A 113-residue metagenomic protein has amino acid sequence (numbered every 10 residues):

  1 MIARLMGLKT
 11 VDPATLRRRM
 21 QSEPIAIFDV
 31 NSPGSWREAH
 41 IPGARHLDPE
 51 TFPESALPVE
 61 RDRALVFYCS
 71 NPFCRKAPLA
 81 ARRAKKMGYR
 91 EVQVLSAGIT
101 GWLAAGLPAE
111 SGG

Functional and structural regions predicted by a protein language model:
M1-E38, S111-G113: Flexible, polar/low-complexity N-terminal or interdomain linker segments that lie immediately upstream of folded
R18, P53-D62: Short amphipathic alpha-helix with an adjacent loop that forms part of the alpha/beta core around
W36-P42, A56-V59, W102: Short loop/helix-cap segments at secondary-structure boundaries that form the rim of catalytic
A44-P49, R90-V94: Short hydrophobic/aromatic-enriched beta-strand-loop microsegments
R45-H46, R63, A109-G113: Short, hinge-like loop/turn segments at secondary-structure boundaries
P49-A56, G98: Short, acidic/turn-prone active-site loops that include or flank metal/cofactor- and phosphate-binding residues
V59-W102: Catalytic cysteine-centered active loop of the rhodanese-like fold, especially the PTP/DSP P-loop
